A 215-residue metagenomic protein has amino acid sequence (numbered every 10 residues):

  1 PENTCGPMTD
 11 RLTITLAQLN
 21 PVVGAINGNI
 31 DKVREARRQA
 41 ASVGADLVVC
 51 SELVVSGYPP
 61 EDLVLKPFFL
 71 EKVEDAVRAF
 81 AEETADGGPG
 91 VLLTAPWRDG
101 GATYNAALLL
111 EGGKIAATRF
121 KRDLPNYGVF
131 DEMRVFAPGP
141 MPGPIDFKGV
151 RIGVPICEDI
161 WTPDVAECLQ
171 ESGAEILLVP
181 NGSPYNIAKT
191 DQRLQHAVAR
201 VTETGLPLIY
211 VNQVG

Functional and structural regions predicted by a protein language model:
N3-G215: Enzyme catalytic cores with a strong preference for nitrogen-chemistry domains
